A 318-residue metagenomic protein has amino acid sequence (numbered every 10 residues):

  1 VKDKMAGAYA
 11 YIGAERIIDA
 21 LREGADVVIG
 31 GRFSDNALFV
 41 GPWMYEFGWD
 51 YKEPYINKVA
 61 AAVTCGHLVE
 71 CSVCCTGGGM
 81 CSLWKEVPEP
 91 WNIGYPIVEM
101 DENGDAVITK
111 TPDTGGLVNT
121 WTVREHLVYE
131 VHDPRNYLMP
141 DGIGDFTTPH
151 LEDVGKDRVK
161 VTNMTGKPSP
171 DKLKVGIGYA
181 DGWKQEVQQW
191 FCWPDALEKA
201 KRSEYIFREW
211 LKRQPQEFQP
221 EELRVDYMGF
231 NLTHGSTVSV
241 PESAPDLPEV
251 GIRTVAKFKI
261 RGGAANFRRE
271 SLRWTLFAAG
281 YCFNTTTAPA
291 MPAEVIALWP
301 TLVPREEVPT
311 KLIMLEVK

Functional and structural regions predicted by a protein language model:
V1-F47, I56, L68-C71, M80 (+6 more regions): Alpha/propeptide regions of enzymes that mature by internal proteolysis
Y9, D19, D26-V28, G66-H67 (+5 more regions): Structural motif
R16, R22-D26, G30-D35, A60-C65 (+5 more regions): Short coil/turn connectors at secondary-structure junctions
F33-P42, W91-E102, D153-G166, F283-E306: Short flexible/disordered coil segments
G48-W49, G155: Short alpha-helix boundary/capping motifs
E53: A mobile, often basic/glycine-rich helix-loop segment that functions as the active-site lid/recognition loop
N57-P168, G176: A conserved active-site cap/scaffold subdomain adjacent to cofactor or substrate pockets
N163-K318: C-terminal non-catalytic interaction/assembly regions of soluble proteins
